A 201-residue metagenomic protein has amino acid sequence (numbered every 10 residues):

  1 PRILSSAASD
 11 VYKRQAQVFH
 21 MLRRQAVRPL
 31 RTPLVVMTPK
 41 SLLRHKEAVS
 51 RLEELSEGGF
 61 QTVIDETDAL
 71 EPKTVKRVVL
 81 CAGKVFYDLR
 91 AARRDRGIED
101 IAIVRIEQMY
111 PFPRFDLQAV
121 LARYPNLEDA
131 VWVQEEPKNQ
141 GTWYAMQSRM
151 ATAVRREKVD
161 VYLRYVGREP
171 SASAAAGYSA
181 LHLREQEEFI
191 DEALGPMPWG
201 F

Functional and structural regions predicted by a protein language model:
P1-A8, Y12: Single conserved hydrophobic/aromatic residue that forms the stacking wall/gate of nucleotide- or nucleobase-binding
S6, V36, D160-Y162: Catalytic-domain carbohydrate-binding cleft regions of carbohydrate-active enzymes
D10-Q15, V166-P170: Acidic carboxylate-rich catalytic motifs and surrounding loops in phosphoryl-/glycosyl-chemistry enzymes
K13-E47, W199-G200: Structural signature of the thiamine diphosphate
R31, R44-F201: Thiamine diphosphate
